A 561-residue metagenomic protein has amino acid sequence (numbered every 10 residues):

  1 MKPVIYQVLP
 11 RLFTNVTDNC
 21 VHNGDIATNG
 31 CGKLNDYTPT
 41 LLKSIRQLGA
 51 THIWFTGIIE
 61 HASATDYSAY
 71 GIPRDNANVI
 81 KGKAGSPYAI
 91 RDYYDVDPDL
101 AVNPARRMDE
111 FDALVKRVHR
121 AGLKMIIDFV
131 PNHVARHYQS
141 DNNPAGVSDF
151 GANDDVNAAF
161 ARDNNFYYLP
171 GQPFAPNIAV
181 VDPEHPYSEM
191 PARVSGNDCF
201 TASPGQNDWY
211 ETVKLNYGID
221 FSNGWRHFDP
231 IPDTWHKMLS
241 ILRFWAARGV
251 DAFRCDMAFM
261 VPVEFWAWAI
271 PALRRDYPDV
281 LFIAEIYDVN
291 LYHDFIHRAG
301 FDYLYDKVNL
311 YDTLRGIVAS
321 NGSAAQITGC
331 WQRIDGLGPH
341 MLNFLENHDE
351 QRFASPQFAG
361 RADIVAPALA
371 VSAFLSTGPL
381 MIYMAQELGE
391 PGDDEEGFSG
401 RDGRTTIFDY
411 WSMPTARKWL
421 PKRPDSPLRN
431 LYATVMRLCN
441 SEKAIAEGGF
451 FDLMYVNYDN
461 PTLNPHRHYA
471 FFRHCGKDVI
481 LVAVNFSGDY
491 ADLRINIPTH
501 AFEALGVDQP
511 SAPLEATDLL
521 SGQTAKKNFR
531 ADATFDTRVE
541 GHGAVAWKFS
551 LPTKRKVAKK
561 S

Functional and structural regions predicted by a protein language model:
M1-K124, N132-N143, V147-D155, Q206-D208 (+2 more regions): N-terminal structural segment of carbohydrate-active enzymes
M1-T51, E60, V118, R298 (+3 more regions): Carbohydrate-interacting/catalytic domains
V4-Y6, I53-F55, M125-I127, F253 (+3 more regions): Hydrophobic faces of well-ordered beta-strands that scaffold small-molecule active sites in alpha/beta enzyme cores
L9-L12, W54-T65, D128-Y138, D256-V263 (+2 more regions): Short, solvent-exposed turn/loop segments enriched in Gly/Ser/Thr/Pro and often Arg
R11-N35, P87-M108, E211-T234, V250-M260 (+3 more regions): The substrate-binding groove and active-site-proximal loops of carbohydrate-active enzymes, especially glycoside
C31-I45, D229-A246, V365-L369: Short, acidic/polar
H61-Y88, P131-N207, H297-D306, E395-F408: Aromatic- and acidic-residue-enriched segments that line the glycan-binding/catalytic groove of carbohydrate-active
V115, H133, A145-G146, N157 (+12 more regions): Active-site-proximal helices and loops of the catalytic beta/alpha 8
